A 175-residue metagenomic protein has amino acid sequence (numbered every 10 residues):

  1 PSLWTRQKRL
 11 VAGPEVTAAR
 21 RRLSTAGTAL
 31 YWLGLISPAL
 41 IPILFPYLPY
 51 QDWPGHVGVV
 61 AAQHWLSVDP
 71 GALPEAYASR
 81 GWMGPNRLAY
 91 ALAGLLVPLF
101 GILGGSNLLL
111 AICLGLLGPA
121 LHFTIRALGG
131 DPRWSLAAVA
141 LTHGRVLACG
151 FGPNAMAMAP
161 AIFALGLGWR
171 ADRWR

Functional and structural regions predicted by a protein language model:
P1-A39: Start-transfer (signal-anchor) and selected internal transmembrane alpha helices of multi-pass inner/ER membrane
I41-A72: Extracytoplasmic loop-helix module adjacent to an early transmembrane segment
G58-W65, Y77-I102: Short hydrophobic/aromatic helix or loop-helix immediately within or flanking a transmembrane segment in polytopic
L108-L128: Transmembrane-helix motifs of polytopic, lipid-linked glycan transferases
L121-H143: Transmembrane-helix signature of polytopic, membrane-embedded enzymes that assemble or transfer cell-envelope glycans
H143, M156-A161, L165: Conserved catalytic motifs of ABC-family nucleotide-binding domains
C149-A157: Short acidic/glycine- and proline-prone juxtamembrane loop motifs at membrane-interface regions of multi-pass membrane
A164-R175: Membrane-interface transmembrane helices that cradle and orient dolichyl/undecaprenyl
